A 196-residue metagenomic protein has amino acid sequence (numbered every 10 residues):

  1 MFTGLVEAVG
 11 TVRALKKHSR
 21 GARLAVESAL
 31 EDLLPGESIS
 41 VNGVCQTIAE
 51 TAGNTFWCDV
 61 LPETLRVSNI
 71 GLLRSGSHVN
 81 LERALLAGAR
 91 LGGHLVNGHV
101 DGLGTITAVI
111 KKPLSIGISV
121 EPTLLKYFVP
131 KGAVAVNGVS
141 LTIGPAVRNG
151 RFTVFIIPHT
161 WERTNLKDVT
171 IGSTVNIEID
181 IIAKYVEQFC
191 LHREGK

Functional and structural regions predicted by a protein language model:
M1-K196: Conserved loop->alpha-helix
